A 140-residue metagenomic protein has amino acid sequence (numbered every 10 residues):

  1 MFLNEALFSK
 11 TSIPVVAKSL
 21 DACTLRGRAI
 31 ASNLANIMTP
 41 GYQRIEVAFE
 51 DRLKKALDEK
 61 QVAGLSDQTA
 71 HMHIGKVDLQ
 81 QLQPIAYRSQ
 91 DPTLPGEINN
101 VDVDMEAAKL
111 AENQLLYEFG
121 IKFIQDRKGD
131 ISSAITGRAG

Functional and structural regions predicted by a protein language model:
M1-G140: Amphipathic alpha-helical polymerization modules
